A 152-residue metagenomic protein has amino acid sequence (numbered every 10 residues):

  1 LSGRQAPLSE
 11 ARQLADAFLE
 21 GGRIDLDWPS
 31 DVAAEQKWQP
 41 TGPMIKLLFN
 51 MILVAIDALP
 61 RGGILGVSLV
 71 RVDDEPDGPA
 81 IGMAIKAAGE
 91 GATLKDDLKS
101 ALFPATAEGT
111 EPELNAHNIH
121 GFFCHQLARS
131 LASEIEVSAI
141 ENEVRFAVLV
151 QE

Functional and structural regions predicted by a protein language model:
L1-S9, Q39, P43: Histidine phosphotransfer helical core of two-component systems
R4-G22: Short beta-to-alpha transition helix within the HATPase_c
R23-P60, G109-E113: Conserved short strand/loop->alpha-helix "switch" segment adjacent to the catalytic nucleotide/phosphoryl-transfer site
L26-A33, V67, A139-N142: Long, charged, glycine-rich C-terminal linkers/tails
T41-V72, H120-S130: Conserved ATP-binding N-box helix of the HATPase_c
P76-I119, L149: Glycine-rich/acidic phosphate-handling loop/turn and adjacent ATP-lid/helix of nucleotide-binding kinase/ATPase domains
A132-A139: Glycine-rich ATP-binding loops of the HATPase_c
V144-Q151: Short C-terminal beta-strand
